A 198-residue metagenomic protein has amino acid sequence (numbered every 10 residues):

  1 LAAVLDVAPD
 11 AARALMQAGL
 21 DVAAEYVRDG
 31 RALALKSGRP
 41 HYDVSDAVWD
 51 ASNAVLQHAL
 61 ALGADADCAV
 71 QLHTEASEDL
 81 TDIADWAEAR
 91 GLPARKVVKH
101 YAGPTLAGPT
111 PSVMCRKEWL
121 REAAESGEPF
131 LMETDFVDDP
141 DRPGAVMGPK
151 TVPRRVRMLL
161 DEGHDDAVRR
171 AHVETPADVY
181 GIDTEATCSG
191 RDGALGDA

Functional and structural regions predicted by a protein language model:
L1, R39-H41, A76-E78, G103 (+2 more regions): Active-site-proximal loop/turn and secondary-structure-junction residues that shape catalytic pockets, frequently
L1-A61: Active-site gating/metal-coordination segments in enzymes
V4-D6, D46-S52, A76-G91, L120-A124: Distinct, well-ordered alpha-helical segments
A18-A34, W86-G108, R157: Structural recognition of alpha->loop->beta junctions
G30, L62-A66, S126: Helix C-cap/helix->beta junction micro-motif
L33-R39, V70-L72, K96-H100, P109-C115 (+1 more regions): Hydrophobic faces of well-ordered beta-strands that scaffold small-molecule active sites in alpha/beta enzyme cores
Q71-H73, E128-M147: Short acidic/histidine-rich active-site segments
P153-A198: Mid-to-C-terminal alpha-helical segments outside catalytic/metal-binding sites
